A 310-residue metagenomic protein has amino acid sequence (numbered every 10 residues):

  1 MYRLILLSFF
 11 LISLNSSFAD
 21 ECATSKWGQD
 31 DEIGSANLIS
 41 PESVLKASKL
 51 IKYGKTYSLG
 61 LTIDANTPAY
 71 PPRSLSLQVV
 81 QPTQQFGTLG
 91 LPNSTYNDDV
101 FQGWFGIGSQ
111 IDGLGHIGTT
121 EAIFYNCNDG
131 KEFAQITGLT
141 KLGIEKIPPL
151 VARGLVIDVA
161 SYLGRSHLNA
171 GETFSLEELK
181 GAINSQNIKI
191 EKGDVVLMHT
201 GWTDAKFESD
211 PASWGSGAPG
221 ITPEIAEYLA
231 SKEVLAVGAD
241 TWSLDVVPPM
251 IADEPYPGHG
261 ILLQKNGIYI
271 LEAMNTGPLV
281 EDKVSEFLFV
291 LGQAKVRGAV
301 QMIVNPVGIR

Functional and structural regions predicted by a protein language model:
L4-S13: Sec-dependent N-terminal signal peptides
L14-D20: Sec/Tat signal peptide C-region and signal peptidase I cleavage site
D20-R310: Active-/binding-site microenvironments in catalytic and ligand-binding cores
